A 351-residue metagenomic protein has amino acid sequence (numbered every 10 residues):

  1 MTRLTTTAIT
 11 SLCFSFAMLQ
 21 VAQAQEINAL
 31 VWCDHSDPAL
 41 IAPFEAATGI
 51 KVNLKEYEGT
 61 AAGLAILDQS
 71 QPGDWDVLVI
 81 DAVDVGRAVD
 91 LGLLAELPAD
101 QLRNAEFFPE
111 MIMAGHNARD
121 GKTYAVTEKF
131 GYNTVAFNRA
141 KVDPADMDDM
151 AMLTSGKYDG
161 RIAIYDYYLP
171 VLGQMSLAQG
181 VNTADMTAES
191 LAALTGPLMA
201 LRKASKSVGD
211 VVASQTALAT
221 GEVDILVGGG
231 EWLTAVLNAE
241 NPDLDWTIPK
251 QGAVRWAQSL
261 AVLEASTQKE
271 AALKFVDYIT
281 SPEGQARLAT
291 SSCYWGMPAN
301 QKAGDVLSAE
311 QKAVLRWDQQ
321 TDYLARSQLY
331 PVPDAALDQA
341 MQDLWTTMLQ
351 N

Functional and structural regions predicted by a protein language model:
Q25-R87, Q215: Early extracytoplasmic/lumenal segment of secretory-pathway proteins
W75, V79-K206, V212-E222: Extracytoplasmic ligand-binding site segments that recognize negatively charged/polar headgroups
D84-R87, A219, I225-D243: A ligand-binding cleft/hinge motif common to bilobed small-molecule-binding domains
A88-E96, R119-K122, V236-I248, E310-A313: Ligand-binding "clamshell"
T134-K141, S176-G180, W256-Q268, R287-L288: A bilobed periplasmic-binding-protein/Venus flytrap-type ligand-binding module shared by bacterial periplasmic
L191-L201, E240-E264: Periplasmic-binding protein-like
L263-Y323: Mature extracytoplasmic/periplasmic domains
T321-N351: Conserved C-terminal helix/tail region of periplasmic/extracytoplasmic solute-binding proteins
